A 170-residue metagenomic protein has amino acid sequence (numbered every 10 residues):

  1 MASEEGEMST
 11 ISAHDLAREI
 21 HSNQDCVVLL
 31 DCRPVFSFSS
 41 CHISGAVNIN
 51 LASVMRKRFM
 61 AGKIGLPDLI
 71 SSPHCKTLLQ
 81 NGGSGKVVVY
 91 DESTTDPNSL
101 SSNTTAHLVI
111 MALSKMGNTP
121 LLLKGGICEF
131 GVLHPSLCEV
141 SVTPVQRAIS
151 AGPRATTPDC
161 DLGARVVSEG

Functional and structural regions predicted by a protein language model:
A2-K86, E92, G170: Positively charged, proline/Ser/Thr-rich regional signature most characteristic of the Rhodanese/CDC25-like
A2-M8, G62-G163, E169: Thiolate-centered catalytic microenvironments shared by cysteine-dependent enzyme domains
